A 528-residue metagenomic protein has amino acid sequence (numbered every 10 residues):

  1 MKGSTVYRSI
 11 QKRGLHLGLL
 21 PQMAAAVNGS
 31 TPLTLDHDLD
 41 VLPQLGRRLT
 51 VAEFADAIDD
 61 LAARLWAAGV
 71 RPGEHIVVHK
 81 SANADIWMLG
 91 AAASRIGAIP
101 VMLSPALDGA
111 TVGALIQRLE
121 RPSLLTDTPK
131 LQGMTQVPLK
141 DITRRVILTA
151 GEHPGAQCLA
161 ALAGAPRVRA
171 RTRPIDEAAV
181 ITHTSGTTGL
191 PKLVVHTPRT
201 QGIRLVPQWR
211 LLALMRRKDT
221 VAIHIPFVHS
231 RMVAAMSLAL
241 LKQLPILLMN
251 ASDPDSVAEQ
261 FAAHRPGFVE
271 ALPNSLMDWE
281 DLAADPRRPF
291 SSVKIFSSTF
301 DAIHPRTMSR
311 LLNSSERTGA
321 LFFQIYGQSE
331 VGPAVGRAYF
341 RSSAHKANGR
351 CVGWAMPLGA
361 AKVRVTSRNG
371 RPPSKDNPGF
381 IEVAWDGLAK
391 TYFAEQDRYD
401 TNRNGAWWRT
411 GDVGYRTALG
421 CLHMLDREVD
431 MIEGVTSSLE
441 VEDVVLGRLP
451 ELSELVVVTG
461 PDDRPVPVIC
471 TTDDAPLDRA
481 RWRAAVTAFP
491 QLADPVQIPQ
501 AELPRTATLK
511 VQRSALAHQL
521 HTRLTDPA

Functional and structural regions predicted by a protein language model:
M1-A68, R483, A517-H521, D526-A528: N-lobe entry segment of adenylate-forming
G29-P32, A161-H183, G189-L190, L214-T220: Conserved pre-ATP/AMP-binding loop-to-beta segment of ANL
R48-A52, A179-V206: Conserved AMP-binding A3 loop
G202-T220, V228-F268, L282-A283: Conserved AMP-binding/adenylation subdomain of ANL enzymes
G267-E270, E280-K346: Gly/Ser/Thr-rich phosphate-binding loop
V269, W385, K390-T391, G411-Q491: AMP-binding/adenylate-forming catalytic core of the ANL superfamily
W354-A360, N369-T401, C421, G434-T436: Conserved ATP/PPi-binding loop(s) of AMP-dependent carboxylate-activating enzymes
V456, W482-A528: Conserved C-terminal "lid"/linker of ANL adenylate-forming enzymes
